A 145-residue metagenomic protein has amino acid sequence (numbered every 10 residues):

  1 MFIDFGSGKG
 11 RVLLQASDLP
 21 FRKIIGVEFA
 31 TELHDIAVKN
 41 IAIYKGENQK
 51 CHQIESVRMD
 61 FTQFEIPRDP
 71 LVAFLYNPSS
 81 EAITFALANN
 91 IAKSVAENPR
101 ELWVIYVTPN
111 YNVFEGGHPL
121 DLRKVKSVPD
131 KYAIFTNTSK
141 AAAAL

Functional and structural regions predicted by a protein language model:
M1-G8: Conserved class I S-adenosyl-L-methionine
G10-L14: Glycine-rich SAM-binding Motif I of class I
S17-D18: Gly/Ala-rich phosphate-binding loop of Rossmann-like dinucleotide-binding domains, activating on the conserved
K23-E28: Conserved SAM-binding motif I beta-strand of class I
A30, N40, T108-N110: Residues in the short beta-alpha loop(s) of Rossmann-like NAD(P)-binding domains
H34-R68: S-adenosyl-L-methionine
V57-A96: Active-site segment flanking the S-adenosylmethionine/decSAM binding pocket in AdoMet-dependent transferases
A82-A141: C-terminal substrate-binding/active-site "lid" region of AdoMet-derived donor-dependent transferases
